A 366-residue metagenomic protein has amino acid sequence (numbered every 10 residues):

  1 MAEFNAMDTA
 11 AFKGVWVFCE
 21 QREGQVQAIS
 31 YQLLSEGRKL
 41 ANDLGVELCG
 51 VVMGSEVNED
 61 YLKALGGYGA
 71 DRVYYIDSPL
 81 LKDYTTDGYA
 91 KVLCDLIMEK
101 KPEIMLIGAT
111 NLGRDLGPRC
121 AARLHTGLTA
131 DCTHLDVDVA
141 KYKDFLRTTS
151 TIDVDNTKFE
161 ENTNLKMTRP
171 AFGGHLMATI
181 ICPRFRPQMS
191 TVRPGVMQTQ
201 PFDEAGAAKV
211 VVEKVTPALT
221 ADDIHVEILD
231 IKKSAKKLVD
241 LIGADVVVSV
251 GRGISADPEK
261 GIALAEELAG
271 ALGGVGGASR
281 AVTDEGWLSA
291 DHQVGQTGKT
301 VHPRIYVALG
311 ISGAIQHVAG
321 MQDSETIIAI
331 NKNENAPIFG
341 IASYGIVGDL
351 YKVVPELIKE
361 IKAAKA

Functional and structural regions predicted by a protein language model:
M1-A366: N-terminal glycine-rich FAD/FM-binding segment characteristic of electron-transfer flavoproteins
